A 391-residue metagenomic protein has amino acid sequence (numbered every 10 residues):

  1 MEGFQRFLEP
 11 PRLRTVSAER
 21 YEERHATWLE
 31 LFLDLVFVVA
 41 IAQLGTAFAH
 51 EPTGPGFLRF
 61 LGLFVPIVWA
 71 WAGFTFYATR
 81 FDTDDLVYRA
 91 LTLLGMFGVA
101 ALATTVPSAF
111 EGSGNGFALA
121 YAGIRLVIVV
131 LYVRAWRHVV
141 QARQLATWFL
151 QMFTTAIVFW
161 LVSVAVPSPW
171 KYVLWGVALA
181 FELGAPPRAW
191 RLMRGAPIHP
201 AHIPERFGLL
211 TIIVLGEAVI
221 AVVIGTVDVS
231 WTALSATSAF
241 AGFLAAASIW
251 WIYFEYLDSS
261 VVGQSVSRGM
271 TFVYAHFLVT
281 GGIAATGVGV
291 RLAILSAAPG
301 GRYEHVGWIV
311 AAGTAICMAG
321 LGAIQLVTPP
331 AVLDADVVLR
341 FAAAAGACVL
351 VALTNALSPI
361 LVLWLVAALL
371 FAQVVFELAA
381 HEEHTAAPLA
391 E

Functional and structural regions predicted by a protein language model:
M1-T27, L31-F32, V36-V39, E51 (+9 more regions): Predominantly late transmembrane helices and immediately cytosolic-facing juxtamembrane segments
A42-P55: A short alpha/beta connector and helix-capping loop motif
E111: Expand to "…catalyze enediolate/carbanion chemistry for C-C bond making/breaking, isomerization, decarboxylation
P169-L174, L357-V366: Loop-to-transmembrane alpha-helix initiation sites
